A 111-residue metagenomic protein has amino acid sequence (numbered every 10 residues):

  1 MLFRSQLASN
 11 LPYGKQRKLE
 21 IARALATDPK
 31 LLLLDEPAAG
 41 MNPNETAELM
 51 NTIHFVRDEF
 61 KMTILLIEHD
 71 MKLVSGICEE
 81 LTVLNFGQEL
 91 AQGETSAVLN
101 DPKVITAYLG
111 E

Functional and structural regions predicted by a protein language model:
M1-E111: Glycine-rich phosphate-binding loops of nucleotide-dependent enzymes
